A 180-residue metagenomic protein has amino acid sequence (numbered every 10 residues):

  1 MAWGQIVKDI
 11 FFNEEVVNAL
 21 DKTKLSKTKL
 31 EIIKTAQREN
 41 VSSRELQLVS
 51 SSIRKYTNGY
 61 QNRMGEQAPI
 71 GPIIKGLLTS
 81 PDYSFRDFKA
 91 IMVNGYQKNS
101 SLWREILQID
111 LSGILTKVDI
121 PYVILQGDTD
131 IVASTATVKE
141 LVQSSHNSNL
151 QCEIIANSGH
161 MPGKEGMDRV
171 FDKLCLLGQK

Functional and structural regions predicted by a protein language model:
M1-E39: A catalytic-pocket lid/entrance helix-loop region that shapes and gates access to the active site across common
Q5-D9, T129-I131, N157-M161: Solvent-exposed loop/turn segments at secondary-structure junctions within structured extracellular/periplasmic domains
T23-G113, I120: Alpha/beta-hydrolase
L107, I131-T137: Conserved alpha/beta-hydrolase "acid-adjacent" motif
V118, I124-Q126, D130: Short beta-strand/loop motif that positions the catalytic acidic residue of the alpha/beta-hydrolase fold
T135, Q143-M161: Catalytic histidine neighborhood in serine/cysteine hydrolases with alpha/beta-hydrolase-type architecture
S158-M167, F171: Catalytic histidine-centered segment of alpha/beta-hydrolase-like enzymes
K173-K180: C-terminal alpha-helix
